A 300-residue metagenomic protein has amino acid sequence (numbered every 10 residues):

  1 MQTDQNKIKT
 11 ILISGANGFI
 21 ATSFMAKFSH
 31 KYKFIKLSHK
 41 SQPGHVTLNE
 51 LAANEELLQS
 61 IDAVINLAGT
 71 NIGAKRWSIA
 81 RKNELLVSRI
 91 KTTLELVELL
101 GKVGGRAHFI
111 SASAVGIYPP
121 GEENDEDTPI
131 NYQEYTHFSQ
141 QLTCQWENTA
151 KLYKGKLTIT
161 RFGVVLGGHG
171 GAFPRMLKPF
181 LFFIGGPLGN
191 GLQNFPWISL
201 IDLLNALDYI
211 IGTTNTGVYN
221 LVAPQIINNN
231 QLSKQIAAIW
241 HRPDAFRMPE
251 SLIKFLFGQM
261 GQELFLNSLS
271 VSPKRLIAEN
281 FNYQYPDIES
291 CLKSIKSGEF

Functional and structural regions predicted by a protein language model:
M1-Q5, P243, Q262-F300: C-terminal amphipathic/interface module of NAD(P)-dependent oxidoreductases and related NAD-binding regulators
I8-S29: N-terminal Rossmann NAD(P)H-binding glycine-rich loop of SDR-like oxidoreductase domains
Q42-P43, T47-E95, L99: NAD(P)H-binding glycine-rich loop region in Rossmannoid oxidoreductase-like domains and their noncatalytic homologs
L94-Y135: Conserved Rossmann-fold NAD(P)-dependent oxidoreductase catalytic core, especially the SDR/UDP-sugar
S113, N148-G168: Conserved beta-loop-beta element that borders a ligand/cofactor-binding pocket
Q133-T136, G163-G170, N190-L200: Glycine-rich "substrate-gating" loop/helix at the edge of Rossmann-like oxidoreductase active sites
L177-G185, Q193-I227: Alpha-helical substrate-binding/gating segment
G212-Q259, K293, E299-F300: Mid/C-terminal beta-alpha module of Rossmann-like enzyme folds, strongest in SDR-family dehydrogenases/epimerases
